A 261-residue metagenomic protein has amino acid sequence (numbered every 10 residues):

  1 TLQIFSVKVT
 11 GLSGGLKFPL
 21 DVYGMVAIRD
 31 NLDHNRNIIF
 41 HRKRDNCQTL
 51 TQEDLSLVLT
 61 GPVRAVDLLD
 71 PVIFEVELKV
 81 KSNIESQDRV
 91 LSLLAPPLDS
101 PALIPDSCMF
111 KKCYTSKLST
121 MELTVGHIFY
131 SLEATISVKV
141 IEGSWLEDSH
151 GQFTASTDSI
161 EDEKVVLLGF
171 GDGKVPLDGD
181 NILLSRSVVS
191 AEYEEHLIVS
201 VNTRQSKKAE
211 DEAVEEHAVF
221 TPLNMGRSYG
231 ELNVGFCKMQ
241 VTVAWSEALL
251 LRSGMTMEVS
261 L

Functional and structural regions predicted by a protein language model:
T1-L12, N31-L261: Peripheral membrane interaction modules
V9-S13, P19-L20, M25-R29: Extended amphipathic alpha-helical scaffold segments
K17-Y23, W145-H150: Short coil-to-beta strand junction motifs in C2/discoidin
